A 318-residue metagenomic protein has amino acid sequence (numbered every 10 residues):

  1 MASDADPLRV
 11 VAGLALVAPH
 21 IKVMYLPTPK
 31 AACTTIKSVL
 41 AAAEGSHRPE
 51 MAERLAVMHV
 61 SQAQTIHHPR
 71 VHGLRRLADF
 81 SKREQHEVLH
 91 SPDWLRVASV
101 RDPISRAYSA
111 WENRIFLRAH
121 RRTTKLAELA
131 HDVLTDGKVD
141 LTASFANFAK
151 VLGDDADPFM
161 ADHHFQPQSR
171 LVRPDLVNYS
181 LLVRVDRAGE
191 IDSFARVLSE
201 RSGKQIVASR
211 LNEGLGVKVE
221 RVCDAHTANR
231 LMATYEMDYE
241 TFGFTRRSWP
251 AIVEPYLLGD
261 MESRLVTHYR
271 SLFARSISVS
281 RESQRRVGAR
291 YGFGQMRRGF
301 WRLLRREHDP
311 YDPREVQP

Functional and structural regions predicted by a protein language model:
M1-P318: Membrane-interface amphipathic segments in extracytoplasmic regions
